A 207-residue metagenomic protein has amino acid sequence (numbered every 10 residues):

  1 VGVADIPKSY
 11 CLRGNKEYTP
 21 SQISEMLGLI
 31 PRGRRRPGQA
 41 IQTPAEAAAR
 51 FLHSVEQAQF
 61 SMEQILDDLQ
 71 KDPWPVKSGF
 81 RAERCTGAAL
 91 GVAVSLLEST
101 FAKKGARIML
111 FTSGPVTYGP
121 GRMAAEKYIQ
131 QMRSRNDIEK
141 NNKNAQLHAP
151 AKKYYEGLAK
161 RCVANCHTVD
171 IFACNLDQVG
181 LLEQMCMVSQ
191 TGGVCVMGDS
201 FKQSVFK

Functional and structural regions predicted by a protein language model:
G2-T168, L176-E183, V188-F201: Exposed acidic/Ser/Thr-rich ligand/metal-binding surfaces
K202-K207: C-terminal "exit" segments of structured domains
